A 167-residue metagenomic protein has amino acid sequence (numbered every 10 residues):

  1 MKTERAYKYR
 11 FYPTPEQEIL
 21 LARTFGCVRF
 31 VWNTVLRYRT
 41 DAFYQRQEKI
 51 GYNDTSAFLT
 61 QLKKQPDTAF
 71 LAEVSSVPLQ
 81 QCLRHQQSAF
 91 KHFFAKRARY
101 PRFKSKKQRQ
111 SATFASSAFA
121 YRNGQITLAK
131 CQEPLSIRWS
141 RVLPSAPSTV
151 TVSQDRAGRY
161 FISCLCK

Functional and structural regions predicted by a protein language model:
M1-K167: Nucleic-acid substrate recognition interfaces
